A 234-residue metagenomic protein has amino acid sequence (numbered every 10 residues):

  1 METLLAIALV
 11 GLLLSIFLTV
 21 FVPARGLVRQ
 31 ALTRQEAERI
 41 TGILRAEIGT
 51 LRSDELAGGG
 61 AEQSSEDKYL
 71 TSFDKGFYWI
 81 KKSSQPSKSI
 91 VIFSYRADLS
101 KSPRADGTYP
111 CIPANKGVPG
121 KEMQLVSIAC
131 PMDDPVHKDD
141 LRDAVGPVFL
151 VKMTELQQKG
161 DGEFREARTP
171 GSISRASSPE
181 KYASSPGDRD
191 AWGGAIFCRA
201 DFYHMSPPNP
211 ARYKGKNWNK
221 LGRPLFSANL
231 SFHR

Functional and structural regions predicted by a protein language model:
L5-A8, L12, F21-R234: Flexible, low-complexity segments enriched in proline/glycine/serine and punctuated by aromatic residues
